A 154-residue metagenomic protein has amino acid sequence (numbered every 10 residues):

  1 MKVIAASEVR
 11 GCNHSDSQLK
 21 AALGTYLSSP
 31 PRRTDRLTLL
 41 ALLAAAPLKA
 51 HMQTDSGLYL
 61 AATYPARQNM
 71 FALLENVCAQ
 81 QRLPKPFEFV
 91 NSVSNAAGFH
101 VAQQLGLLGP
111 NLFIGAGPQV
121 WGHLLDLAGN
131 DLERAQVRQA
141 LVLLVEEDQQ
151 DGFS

Functional and structural regions predicted by a protein language model:
M1-H123, N130-V137, V142-S154: Conserved "HGTGT" condensation-loop signature of ketosynthase/thiolase-family condensing enzymes that catalyze
